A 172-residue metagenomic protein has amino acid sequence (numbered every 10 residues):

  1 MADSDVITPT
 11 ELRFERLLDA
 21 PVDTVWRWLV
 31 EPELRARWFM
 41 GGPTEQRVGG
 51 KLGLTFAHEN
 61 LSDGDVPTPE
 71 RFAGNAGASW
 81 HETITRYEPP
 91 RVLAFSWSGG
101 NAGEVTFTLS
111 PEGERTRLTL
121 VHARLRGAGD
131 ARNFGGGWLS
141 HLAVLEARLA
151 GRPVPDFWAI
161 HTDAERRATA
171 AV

Functional and structural regions predicted by a protein language model:
M1-R47: Hydrophobic ligand-binding cavity/cleft-lining segments
R13, P32-G77, F157-A164: Short beta-edge strand/loop motif at the mouth of beta-sheet-based domains
L18, F56, H122-R124: Short beta-strand segments enriched in hydrophobic/aromatic residues within well-folded beta-rich domains
D23, L34, P89-V92, A143 (+2 more regions): Generic structural signal for secondary-structure transition and capping sites
V25, R35, L52, I84 (+4 more regions): Hydrophobic pocket/interface hotspot
P43-E45, N60-L125: Hydrophobic-ligand binding "helix-grip"
R71-A76, G113-V172: Terminal "cap-and-tail" regions of soluble proteins that handle hydrophobic small molecules
